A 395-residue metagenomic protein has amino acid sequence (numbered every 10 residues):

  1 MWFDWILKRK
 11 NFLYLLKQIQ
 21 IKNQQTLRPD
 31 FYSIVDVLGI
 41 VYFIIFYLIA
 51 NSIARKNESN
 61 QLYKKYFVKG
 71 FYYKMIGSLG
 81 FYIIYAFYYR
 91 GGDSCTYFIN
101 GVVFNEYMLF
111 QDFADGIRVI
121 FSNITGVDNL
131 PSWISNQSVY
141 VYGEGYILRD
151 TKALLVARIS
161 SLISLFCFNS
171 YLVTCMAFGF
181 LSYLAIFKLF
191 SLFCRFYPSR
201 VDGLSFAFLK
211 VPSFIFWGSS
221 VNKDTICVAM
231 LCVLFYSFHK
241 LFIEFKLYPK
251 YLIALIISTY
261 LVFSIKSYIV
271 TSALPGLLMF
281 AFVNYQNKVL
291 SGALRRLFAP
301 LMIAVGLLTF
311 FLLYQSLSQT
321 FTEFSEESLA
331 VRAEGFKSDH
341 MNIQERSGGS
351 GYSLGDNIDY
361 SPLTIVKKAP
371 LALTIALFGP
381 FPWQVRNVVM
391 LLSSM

Functional and structural regions predicted by a protein language model:
P29, L130-A177, F378-N387: Juxtamembrane segments of multi-pass membrane glycosylation machinery that transfer sugars from lipid-linked donors
I49-A54, S160-L162, T174-F196: Transmembrane-helix motifs of polytopic, lipid-linked glycan transferases
M75, S205-V211: Transmembrane and membrane-interface helices of multi-pass, inner-membrane envelope-modifying transferases
Y85-N100, L109-Q137, I147-I159, V366-P370 (+1 more regions): Extracytoplasmic catalytic/substrate-binding loops of multi-pass membrane glycan-assembly enzymes
C194-Y197, L234-K250: Membrane-interface transmembrane helices that cradle and orient dolichyl/undecaprenyl
I215-F216, K250-V270: Membrane-interface alpha helices of multi-pass inner-membrane proteins
S220-K223: Short acidic/glycine- and proline-prone juxtamembrane loop motifs at membrane-interface regions of multi-pass membrane
F263-M395: Alpha-helical transmembrane segments and terminal signal-anchor/GPI-anchor hydrophobic tails, characterized by long
